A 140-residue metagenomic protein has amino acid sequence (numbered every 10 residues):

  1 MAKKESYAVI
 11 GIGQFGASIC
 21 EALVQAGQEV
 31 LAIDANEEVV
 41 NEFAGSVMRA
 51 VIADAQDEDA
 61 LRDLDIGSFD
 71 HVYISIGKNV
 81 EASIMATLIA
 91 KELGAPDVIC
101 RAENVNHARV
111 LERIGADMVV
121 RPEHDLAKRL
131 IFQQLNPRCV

Functional and structural regions predicted by a protein language model:
M1-V140: Cytosolic regulatory regions of ion transport systems
